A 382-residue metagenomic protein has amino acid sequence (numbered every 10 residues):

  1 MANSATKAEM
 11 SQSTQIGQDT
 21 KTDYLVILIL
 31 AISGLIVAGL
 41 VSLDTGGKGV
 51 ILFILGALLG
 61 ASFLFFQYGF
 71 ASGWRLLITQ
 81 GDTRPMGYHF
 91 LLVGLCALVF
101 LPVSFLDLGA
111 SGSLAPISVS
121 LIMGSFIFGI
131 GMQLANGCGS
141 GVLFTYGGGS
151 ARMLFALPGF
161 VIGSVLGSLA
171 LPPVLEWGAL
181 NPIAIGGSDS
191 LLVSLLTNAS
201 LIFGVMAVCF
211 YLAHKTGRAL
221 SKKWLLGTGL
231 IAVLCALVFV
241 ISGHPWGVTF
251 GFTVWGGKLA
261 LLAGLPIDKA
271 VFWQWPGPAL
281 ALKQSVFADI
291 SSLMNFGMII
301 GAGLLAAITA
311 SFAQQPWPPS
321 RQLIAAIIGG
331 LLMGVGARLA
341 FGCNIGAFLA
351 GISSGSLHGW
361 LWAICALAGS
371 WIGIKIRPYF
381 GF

Functional and structural regions predicted by a protein language model:
A2-F382: Membrane-interfacial helix-loop segments of redox and metal-homeostasis proteins, especially TM-loop-TM junctions
